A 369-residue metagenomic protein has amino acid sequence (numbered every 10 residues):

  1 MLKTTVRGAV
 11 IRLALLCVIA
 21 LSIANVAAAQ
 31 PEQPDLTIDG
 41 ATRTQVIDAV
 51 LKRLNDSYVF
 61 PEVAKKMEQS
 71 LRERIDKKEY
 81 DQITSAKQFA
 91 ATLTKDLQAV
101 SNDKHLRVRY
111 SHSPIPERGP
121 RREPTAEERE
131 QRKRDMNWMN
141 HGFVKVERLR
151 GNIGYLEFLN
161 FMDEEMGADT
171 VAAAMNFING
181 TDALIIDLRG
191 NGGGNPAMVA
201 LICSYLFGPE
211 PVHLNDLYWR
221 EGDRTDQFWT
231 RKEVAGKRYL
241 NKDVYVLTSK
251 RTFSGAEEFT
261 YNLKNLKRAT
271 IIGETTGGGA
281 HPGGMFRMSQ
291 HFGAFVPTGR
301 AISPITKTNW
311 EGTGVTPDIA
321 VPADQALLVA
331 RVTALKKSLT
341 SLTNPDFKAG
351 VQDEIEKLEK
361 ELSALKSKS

Functional and structural regions predicted by a protein language model:
L2-A14: Bacterial N-terminal signal peptides that target proteins for export
R12-A24: Bacterial N-terminal signal peptides
D39-E68: Mature N-terminal segment immediately following signal peptide/propeptide cleavage in secreted/periplasmic
V50, L97, L156, I186 (+3 more regions): Terminal peptide-recognition signature
V59-G151, P345-S369: Extended, small/polar residue-biased N-terminal targeting/export presequences and adjacent propeptide/linker tracts
D96-G180, S204, V212, G312-A330 (+1 more regions): C-terminal, low-ordered peptide segments at domain boundaries
G193-D243, L247, R251, H281-R287 (+2 more regions): Gly/Ser/Thr-rich loop/hinge elements
T308-E311, V315-K368: Low-complexity, Gly/Ser/Thr/Pro-rich intrinsically disordered linker/tail segments
